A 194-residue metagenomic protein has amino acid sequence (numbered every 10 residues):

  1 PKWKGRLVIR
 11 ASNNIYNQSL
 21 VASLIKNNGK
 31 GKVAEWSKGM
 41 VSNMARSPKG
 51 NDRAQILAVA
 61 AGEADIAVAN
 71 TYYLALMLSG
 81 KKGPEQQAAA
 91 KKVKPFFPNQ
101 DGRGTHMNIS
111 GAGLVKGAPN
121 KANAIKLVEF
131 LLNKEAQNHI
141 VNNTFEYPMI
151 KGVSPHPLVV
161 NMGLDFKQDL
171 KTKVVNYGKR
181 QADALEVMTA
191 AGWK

Functional and structural regions predicted by a protein language model:
P1, Q18-I25, M107-G113: Periplasmic solute-binding protein
W3, I25-A34, G117-A124: Short helix-loop capping/hinge motifs at secondary-structure junctions, enriched in acidic/polar residues
R6, N27, N43, A58 (+6 more regions): Structured segments of extracytoplasmic/periplasmic soluble domains in secreted or envelope-associated proteins
V8-S12, Y16-S19, S23-P98: Ligand-binding pocket segment of bilobal, Venus flytrap-like solute-binding proteins
K38, L57, A61, A122-E129 (+3 more regions): Solvent-exposed, polar/charged alpha-helical surfaces in well-ordered, non-transmembrane soluble domains, broadly
A88-A118: Flexible, solvent-exposed loop/hinge segments that line or gate ligand/substrate-binding clefts
S110-K171: Mature extracytoplasmic/periplasmic domains
P157-K194: Extracellular/periplasmic bilobal clamshell ligand-binding domains
